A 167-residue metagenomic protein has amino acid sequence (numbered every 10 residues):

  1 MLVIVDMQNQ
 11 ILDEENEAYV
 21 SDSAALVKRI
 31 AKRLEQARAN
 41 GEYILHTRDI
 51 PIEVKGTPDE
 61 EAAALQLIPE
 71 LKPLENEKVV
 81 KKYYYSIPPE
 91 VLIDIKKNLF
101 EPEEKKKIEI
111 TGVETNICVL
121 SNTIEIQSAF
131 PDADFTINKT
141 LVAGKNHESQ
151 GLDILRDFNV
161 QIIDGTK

Functional and structural regions predicted by a protein language model:
M1, T57-K167: Active-site-adjacent betaalpha module
M1-K78: Active-site acidic carboxylates
